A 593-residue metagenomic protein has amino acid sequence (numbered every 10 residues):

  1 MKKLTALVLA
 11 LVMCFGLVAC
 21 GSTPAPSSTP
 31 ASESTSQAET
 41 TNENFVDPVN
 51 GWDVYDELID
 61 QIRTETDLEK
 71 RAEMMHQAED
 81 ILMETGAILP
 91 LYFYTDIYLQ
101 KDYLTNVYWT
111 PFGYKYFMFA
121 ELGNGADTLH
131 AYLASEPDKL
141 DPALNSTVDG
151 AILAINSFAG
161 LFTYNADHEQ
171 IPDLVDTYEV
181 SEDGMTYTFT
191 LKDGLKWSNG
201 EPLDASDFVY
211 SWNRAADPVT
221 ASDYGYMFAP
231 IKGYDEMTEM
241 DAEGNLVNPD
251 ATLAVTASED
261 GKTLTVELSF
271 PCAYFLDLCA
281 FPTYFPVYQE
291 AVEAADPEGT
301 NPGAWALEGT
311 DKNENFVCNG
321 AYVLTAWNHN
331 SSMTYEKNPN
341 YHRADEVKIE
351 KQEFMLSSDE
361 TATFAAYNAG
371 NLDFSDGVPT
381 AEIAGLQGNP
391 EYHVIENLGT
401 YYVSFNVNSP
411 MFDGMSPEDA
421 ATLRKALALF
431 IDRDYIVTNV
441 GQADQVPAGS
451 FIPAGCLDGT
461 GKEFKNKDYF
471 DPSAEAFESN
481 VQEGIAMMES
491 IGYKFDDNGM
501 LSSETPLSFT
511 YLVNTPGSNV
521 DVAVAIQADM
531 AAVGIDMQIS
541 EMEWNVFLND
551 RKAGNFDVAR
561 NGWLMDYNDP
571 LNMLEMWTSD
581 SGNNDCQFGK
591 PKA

Functional and structural regions predicted by a protein language model:
G16-A19: C-terminal motif of bacterial Sec signal peptides marking the signal peptidase cleavage site
A31, Q37-L129, F430-K465, S518-Q527 (+1 more regions): Detector for C-terminal structural segments
G51, Q77, I171, D419-A528: Append "and occasionally in soluble cytosolic enzymes with long acidic Gly/Pro-rich linkers
P90, Y98-L99, G113, Y132-E182 (+1 more regions): N-terminal lobe/hinge region of extracytoplasmic solute-binding protein
Y94-T95, E336-Y341, L398-A426, N439-V440: A bilobed periplasmic-binding-protein/Venus flytrap-type ligand-binding module shared by bacterial periplasmic
K139, N145-V148, N165-E169, D250-A251 (+4 more regions): Gly/Pro-rich hinge or "lid" segments in bacterial periplasmic/extracellular proteins
D176-M227, T265, T363-A366, P417-D419 (+1 more regions): Aromatic- and charge-enriched surface segment that lines or borders ligand/interaction sites
T310-N313, P339-G385, D536-Q538: Ligand-site clamp/hinge motif
